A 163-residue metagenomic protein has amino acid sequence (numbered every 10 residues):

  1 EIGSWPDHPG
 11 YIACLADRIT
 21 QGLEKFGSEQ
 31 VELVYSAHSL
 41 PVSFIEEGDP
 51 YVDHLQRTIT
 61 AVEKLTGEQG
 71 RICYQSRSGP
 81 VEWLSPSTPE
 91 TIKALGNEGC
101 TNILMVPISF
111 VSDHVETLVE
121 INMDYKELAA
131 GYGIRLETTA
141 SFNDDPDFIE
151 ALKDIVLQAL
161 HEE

Functional and structural regions predicted by a protein language model:
E1-E163: Extended amphipathic ligand-handling, pore-lining, and cofactor/metal-binding catalytic surfaces
